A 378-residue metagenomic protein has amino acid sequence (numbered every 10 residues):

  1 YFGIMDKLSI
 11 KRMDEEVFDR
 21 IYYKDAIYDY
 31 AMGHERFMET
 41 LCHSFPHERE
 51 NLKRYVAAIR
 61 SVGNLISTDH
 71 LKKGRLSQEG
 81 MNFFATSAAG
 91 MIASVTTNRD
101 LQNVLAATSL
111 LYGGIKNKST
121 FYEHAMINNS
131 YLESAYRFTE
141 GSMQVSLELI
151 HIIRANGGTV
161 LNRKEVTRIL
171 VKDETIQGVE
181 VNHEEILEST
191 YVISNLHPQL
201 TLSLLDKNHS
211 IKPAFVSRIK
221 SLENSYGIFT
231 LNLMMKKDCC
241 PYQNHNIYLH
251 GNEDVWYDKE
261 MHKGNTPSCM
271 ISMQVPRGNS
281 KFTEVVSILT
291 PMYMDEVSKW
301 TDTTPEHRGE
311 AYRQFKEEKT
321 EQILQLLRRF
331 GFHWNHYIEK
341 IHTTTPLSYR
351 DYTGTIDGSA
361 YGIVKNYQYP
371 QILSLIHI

Functional and structural regions predicted by a protein language model:
Y1-E15: N-terminal FAD cofactor-binding segment of flavoenzymes
K24-K118: Rossmann-like flavin
D100-Y112, F332-I376: A glycine-rich dinucleotide-binding beta-alpha-beta segment and adjacent secondary-structure elements that constitute
V104-Y136, L375: Active-site-adjacent "gating/activation" loops or surface patches in catalytic cores
M126-I176: Helical element adjacent to the flavin cofactor pocket in flavoenzyme catalytic cores
R137, T167-K281: Mid-domain catalytic core of redox enzymes that form a hydrophobic substrate pocket/lid adjacent to a catalytic redox
N162-Q177, V181, T343-T355: Beta-rich nucleic-acid/ligand-interaction surfaces
K236-L347: C-terminal segments that line or cap access tunnels to active or ligand-binding sites in enzymes and enzyme-associated
